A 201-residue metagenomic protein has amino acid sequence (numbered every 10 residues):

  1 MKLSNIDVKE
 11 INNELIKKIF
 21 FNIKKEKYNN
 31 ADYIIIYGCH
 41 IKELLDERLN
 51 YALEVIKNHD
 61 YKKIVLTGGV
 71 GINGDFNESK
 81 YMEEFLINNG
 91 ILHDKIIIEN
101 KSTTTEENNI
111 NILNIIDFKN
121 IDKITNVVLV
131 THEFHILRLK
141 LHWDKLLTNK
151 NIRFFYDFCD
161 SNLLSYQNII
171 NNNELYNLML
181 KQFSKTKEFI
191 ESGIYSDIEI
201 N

Functional and structural regions predicted by a protein language model:
M1-M179: A structural signal for short, hydrophobic/glycine-enriched beta-strand patches
L163-N201: C-terminal capping/extension of enzyme domains
